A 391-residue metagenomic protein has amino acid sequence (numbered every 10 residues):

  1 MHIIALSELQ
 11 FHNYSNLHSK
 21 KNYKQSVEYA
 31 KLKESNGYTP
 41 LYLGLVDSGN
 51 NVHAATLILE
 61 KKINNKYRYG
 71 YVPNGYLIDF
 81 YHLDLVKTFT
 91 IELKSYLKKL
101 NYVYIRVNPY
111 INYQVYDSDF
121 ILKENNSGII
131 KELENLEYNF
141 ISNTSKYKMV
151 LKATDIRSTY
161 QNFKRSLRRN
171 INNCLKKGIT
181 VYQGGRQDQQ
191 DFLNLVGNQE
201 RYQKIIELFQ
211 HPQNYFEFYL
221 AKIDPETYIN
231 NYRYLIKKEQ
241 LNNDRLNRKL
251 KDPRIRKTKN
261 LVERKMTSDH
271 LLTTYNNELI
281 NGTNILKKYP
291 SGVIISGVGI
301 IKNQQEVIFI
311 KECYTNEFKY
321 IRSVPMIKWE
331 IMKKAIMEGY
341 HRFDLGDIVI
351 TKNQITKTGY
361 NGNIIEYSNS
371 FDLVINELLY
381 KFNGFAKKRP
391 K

Functional and structural regions predicted by a protein language model:
I3-G49, A54-N65, Q114, L136-N143 (+2 more regions): A conserved beta-strand-loop-helix scaffold within acyl/acetyltransferase catalytic domains
E8, K31, D119-S158, L286 (+1 more regions): Active-site/acyl-donor-binding loops of N-acyltransferases
Y67-I141, P290-S291, Q304-Y360: Acyl-donor binding region in acyl/amide transferases
N74, R186, I223, G362 (+1 more regions): Active-site donor-binding loop signature of nucleotide-sugar glycosyltransferases
D79-F80, R165, L373: Generic structural "secondary-structure junction" signal
V103-I105, F192-L195, F343-L345, R389-K391: A general structural signal for short secondary-structure boundary/capping elements
P109-Y110, K148, Q183-Q187, K311 (+2 more regions): Acidic carboxylate-rich catalytic motifs and surrounding loops in phosphoryl-/glycosyl-chemistry enzymes
